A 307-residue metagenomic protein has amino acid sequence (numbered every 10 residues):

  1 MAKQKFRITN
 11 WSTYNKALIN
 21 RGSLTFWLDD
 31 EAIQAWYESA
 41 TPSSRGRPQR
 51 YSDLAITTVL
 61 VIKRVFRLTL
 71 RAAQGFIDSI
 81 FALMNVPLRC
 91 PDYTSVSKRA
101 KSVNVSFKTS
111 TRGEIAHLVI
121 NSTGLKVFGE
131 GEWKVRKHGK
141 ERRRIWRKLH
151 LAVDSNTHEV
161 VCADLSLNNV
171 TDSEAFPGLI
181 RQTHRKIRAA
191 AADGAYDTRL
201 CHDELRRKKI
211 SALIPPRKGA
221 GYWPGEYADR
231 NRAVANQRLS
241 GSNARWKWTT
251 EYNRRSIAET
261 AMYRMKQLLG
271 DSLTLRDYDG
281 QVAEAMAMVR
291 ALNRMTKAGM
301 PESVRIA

Functional and structural regions predicted by a protein language model:
M1-R45: Basic, low-complexity segments
A2, D53-V65, N243-A307: Basic, amphipathic alpha-helical segments enriched in Lys/Arg and hydrophobic/aromatic residues
A2-R7, G194-Q267, L275: Helix-centered, glycine/charged polyanion-binding patches within enzymatic domains that contact phosphate-containing
K3, S23, G113-I115, N253: Sequence-level motif detector for i,i+2 pairs with an aromatic at +2
T13, A17, T58-V61, S79: Residue-level detector of alpha-helical secondary structure
T41-T57, V65-R71, G75, S79 (+7 more regions): Polybasic low-complexity intrinsically disordered regions
M84-P87, R294: Short arginine-rich
